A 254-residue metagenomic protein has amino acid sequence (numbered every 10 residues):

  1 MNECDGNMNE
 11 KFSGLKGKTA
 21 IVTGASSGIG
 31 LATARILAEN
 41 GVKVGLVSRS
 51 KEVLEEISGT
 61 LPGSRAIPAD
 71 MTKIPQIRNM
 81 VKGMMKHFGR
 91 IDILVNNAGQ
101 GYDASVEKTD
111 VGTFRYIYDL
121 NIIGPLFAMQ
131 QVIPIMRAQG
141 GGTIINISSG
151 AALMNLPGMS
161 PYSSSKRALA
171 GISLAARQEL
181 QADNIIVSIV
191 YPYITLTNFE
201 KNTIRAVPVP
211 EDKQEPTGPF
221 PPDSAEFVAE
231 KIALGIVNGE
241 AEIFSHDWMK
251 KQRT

Functional and structural regions predicted by a protein language model:
T19, S26-S27: Conserved glycine-rich cofactor-binding loop
N40-E55: Conserved glycine-rich Rossmann-like NAD(P)H-binding loop of the short-chain dehydrogenase/reductase
A69-N79, V111: The beta1-alpha1 cofactor-binding region of Rossmann-like NAD(H)/NADP(H)-dependent oxidoreductases
S105-V106, D110-R115: Substrate-binding pocket helix/loop in short-chain dehydrogenase/reductase
M129, S165: Active-site helix of classical SDR
S149: Residue(s) in the substrate-gating loop at a strand-loop-helix junction that position the organic substrate next
I189, V209-Q252: C-terminal helical subdomain
